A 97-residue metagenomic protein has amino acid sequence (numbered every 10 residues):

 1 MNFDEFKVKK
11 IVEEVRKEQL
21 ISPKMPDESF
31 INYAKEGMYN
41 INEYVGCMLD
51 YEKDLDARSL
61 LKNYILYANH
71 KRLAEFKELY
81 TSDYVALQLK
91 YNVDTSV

Functional and structural regions predicted by a protein language model:
M1-A57, L89-V97: Conserved short "hinge" loops at termini or chain/domain junctions
Y33-E36, Y64, D83: Short acidic/histidine-centered micro-motifs embedded in hydrophobic/aromatic stretches that mark compact functional
S59-K71: Short, hydrophobic/amphipathic alpha-helical patches that form generic packing surfaces within helical domains
K71-V97: Protruding loop/beta-arch "assembly-hinge" segments enriched in small, turn-prone residues
